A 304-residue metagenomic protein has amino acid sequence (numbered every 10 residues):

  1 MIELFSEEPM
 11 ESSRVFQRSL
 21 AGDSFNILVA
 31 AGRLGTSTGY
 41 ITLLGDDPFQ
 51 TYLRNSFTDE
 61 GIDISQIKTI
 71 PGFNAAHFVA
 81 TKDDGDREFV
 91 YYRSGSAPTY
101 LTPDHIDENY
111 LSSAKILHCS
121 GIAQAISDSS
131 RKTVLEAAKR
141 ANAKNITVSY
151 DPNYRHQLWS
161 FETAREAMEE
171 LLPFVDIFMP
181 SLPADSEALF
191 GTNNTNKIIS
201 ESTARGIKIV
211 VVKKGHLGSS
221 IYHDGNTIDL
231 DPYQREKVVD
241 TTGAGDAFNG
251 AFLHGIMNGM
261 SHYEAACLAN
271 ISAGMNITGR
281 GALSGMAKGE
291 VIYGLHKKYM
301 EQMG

Functional and structural regions predicted by a protein language model:
M1-P9: Positively charged, low-complexity intrinsically disordered leader regions
P9-V29: Short catalytic helix/loop segments, enriched in acidic residues and glycine and frequently bearing histidine
D23-G32, V134-R140: Histidine-anchored nucleotide/phosphate-binding helix
N26-S37, G255-N258: Alpha-helix C-terminal capping segments
S37-G121, Y293-G304: Conserved N-terminal subdomain of the carbohydrate kinase-like
N109-Y110, E170-L171, T203: Structural alpha-helical scaffold elements that stabilize or flank donor/cofactor-binding regions in carbohydrate
I116, I122-S200, L217-G218: Conserved beta-alpha-beta core of the PfkB/ribokinase-like small-molecule kinase fold
K139, A143, G191-G304: Conserved phosphate-binding/catalytic region of the ribokinase-like
